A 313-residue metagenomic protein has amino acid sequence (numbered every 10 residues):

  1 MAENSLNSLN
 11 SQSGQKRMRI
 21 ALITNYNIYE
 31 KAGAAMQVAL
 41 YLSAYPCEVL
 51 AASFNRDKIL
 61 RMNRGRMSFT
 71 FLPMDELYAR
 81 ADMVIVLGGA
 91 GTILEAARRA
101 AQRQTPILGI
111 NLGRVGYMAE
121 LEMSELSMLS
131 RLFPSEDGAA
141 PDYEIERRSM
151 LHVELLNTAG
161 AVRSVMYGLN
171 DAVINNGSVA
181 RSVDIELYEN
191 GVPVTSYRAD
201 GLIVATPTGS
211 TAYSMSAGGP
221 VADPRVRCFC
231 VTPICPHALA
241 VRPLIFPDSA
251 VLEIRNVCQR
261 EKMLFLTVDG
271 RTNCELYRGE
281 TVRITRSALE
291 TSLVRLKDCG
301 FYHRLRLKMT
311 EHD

Functional and structural regions predicted by a protein language model:
A2-M83, L87, S124-E144, L155-A161 (+1 more regions): ATP/NTP phosphate-donor binding region
N25, I85, G89, N111 (+2 more regions): A residue-level signal for conserved active-site and pocket-lining positions in enzyme catalytic cores
K31-A32, G91-A96, T211-S216: Short glycine/serine/threonine-rich phosphate/pyrophosphate-binding segments that cradle anionic phosphate groups
E95, A100-G113, Y117: Gly/Ser-rich helix-loop-strand patches that form or flank binding pockets for ribonucleotide-derived cofactors
R114-D200: Catalytic core of DAGKc-family lipid kinases
I174, N190-P193, L239-D313: ATP/nucleoside-binding phosphotransfer catalytic cores, i.e., glycine-rich phosphate-binding loops
L187, G209, L266: Short aromatic-centered micro-motifs
V192-A240: Gly/Ser/Thr-rich active-site loops/lids in small-molecule metabolic enzymes that frequently grip phosphoryl groups
